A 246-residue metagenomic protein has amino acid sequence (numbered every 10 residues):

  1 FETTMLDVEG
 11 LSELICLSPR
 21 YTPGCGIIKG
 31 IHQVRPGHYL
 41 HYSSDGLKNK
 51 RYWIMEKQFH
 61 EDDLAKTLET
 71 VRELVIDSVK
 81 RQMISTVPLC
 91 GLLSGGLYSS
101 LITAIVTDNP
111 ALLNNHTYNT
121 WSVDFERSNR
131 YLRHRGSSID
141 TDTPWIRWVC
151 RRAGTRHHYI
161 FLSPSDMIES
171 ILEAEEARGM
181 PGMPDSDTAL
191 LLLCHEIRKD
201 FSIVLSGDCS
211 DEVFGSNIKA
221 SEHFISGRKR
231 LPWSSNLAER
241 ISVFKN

Functional and structural regions predicted by a protein language model:
F1-A177, L190: Cysteine-centered catalytic environments shared across enzyme families
S44, S138-T141, W145-N246: Glycine-rich active-site loop/lid subdomains used to bind and stabilize high-energy intermediates
